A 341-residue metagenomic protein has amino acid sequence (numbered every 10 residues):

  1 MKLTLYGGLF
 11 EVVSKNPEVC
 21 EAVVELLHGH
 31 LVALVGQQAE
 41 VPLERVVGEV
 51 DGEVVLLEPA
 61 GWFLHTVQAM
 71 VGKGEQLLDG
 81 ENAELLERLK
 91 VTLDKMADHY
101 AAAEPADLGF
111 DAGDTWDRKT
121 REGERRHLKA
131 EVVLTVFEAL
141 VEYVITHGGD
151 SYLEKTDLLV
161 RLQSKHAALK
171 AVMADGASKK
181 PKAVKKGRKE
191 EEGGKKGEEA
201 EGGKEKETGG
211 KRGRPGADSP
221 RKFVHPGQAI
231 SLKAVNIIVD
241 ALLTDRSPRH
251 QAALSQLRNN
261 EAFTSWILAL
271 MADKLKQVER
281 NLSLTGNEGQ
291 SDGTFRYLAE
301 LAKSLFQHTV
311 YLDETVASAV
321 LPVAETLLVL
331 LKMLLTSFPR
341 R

Functional and structural regions predicted by a protein language model:
L3-R341: Long internal repeat-built scaffold domains in very large eukaryotic proteins
